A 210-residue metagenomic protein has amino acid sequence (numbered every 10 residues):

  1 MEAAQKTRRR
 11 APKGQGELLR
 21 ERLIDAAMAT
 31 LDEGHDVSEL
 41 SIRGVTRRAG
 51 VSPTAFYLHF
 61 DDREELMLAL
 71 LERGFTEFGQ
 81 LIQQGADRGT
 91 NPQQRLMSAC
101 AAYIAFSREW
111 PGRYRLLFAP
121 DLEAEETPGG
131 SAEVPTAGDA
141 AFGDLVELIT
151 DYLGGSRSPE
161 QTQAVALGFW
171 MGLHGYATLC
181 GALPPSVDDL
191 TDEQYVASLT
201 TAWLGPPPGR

Functional and structural regions predicted by a protein language model:
M1-L18, G209-R210: N-terminal intrinsically disordered/low-complexity leader segments
L18, R22-A29, R48, E65-G85 (+4 more regions): Alpha-helical structural segments
R22, E33-E65, A69: Helix-turn-helix
Q93-R108, G112, Q163, L167 (+3 more regions): Amphipathic alpha-helical segments that line or abut small-molecule/effector binding pockets and mediate allosteric
R108-G129, T178-S186: Amphipathic alpha-helical segments used for helix-helix packing
E125-G154, Q163-L167, Q194-G205: Amphipathic alpha-helical packing segments from all-alpha helical-bundle domains
D151, W170-V187, A202-R210: Amphipathic C-terminal alpha-helical segment
